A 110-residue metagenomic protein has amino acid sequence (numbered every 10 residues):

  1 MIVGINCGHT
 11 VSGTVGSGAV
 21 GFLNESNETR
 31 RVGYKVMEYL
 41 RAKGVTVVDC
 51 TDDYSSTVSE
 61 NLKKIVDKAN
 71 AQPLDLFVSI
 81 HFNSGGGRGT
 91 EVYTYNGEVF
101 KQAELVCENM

Functional and structural regions predicted by a protein language model:
M1-F22: Short glycine-rich His-centered loop
G13, L23-M110: Active-site-proximal helix/loop segments of hydrolytic enzymes
